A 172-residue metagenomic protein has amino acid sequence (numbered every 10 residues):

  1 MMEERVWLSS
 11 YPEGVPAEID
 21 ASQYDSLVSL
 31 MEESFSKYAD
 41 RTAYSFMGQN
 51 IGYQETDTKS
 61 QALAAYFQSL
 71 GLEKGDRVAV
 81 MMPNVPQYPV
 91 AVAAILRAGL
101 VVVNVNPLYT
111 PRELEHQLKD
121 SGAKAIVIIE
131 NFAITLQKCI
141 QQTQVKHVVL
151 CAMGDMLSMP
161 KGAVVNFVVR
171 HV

Functional and structural regions predicted by a protein language model:
M1-M2, F35-D40: A short, compositionally biased
M1-Y24: Flexible, non-catalytic linker and terminal segments flanking ANL/adenylate-forming cores
Q23, E32, D40-V85, P89-A93 (+1 more regions): Conserved AMP-binding/adenylate-forming core of the ANL superfamily
L27: Conserved donor sugar-nucleotide recognition element shared by glycan-biosynthetic enzymes
S34-S36, Q141-Q142: Short, conserved catalytic or adaptor-binding loops enriched in Gly and charged residues
L70, R97-V172: Structural core segment of the AMP-binding/adenylate-forming
